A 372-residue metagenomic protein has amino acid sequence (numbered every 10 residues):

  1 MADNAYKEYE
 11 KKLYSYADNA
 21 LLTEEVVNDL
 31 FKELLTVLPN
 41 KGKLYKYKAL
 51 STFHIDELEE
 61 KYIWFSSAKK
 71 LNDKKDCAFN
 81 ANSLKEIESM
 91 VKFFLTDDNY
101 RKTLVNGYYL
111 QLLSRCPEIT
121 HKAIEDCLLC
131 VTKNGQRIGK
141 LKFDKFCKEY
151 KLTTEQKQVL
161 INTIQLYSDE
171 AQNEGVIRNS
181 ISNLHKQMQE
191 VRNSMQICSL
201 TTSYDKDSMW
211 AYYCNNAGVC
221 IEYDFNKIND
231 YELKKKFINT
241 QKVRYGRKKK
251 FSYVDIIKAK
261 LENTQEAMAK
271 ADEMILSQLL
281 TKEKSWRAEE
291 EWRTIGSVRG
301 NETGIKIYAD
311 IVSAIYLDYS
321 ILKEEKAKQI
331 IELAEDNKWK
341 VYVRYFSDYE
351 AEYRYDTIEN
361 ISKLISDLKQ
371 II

Functional and structural regions predicted by a protein language model:
M1-I372: Partner-binding and oligomerization surfaces adjacent to conserved cores of proteins that assemble macromolecular
